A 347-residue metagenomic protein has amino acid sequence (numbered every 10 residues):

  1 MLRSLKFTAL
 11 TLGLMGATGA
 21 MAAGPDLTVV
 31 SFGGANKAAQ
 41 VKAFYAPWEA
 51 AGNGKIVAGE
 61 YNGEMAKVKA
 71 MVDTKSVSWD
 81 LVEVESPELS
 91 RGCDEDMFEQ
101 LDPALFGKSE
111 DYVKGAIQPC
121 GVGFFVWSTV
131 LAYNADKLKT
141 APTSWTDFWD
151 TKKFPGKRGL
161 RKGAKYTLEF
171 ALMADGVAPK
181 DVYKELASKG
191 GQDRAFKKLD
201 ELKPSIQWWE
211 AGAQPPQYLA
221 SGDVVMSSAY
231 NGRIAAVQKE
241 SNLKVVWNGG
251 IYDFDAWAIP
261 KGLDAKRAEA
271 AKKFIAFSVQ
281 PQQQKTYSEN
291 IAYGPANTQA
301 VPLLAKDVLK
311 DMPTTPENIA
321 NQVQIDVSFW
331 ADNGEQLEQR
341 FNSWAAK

Functional and structural regions predicted by a protein language model:
M1-A9: Bacterial N-terminal signal peptides that target proteins for export
T18-A22: Sec/Tat signal peptide C-region and signal peptidase I cleavage site
A23-R91: Early extracytoplasmic/lumenal segment of secretory-pathway proteins
D26, G34-V41, V77-W79, V84-Q214: Extracytoplasmic ligand-binding site segments that recognize negatively charged/polar headgroups
P87-R91, M226-N242: A ligand-binding cleft/hinge motif common to bilobed small-molecule-binding domains
V130-K137, L172-A174, F254-R267, T286 (+1 more regions): A bilobed periplasmic-binding-protein/Venus flytrap-type ligand-binding module shared by bacterial periplasmic
P260-Q322: Mature extracytoplasmic/periplasmic domains
N318-K347: Conserved C-terminal helix/tail region of periplasmic/extracytoplasmic solute-binding proteins
